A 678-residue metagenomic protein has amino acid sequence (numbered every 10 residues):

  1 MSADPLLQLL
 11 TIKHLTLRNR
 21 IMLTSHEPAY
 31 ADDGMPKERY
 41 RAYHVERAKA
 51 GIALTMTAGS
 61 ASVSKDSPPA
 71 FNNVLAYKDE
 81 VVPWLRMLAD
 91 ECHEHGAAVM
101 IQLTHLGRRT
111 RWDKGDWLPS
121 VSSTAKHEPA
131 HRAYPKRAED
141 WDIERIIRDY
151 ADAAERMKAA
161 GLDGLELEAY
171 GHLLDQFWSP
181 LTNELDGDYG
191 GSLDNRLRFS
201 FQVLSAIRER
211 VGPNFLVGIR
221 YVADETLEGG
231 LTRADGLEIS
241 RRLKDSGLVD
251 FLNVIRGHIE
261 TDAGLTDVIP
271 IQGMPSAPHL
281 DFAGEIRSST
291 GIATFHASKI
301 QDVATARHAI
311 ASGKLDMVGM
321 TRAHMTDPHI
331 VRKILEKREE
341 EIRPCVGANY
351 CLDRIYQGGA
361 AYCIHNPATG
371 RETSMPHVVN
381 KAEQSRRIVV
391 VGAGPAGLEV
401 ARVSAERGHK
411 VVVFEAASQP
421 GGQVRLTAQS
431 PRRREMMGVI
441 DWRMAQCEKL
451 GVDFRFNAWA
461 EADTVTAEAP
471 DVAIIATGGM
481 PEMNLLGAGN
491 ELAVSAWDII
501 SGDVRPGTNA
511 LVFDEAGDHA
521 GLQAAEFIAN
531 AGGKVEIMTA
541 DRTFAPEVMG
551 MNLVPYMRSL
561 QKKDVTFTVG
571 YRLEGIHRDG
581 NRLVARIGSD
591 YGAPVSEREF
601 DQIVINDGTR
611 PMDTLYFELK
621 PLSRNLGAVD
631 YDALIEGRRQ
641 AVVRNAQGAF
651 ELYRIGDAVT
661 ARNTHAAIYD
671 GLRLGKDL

Functional and structural regions predicted by a protein language model:
M1-V391, P395, E399-E406, K410-V411 (+2 more regions): Flavin-dependent oxidoreductase catalytic cores
G164, I300, G394-A396, Q419 (+4 more regions): Residue-level detector of alpha-helix initiation sites
P180-T182, S418-G438, A545-Y556: Conserved N-terminal glycine-rich FAD pyrophosphate-binding loop of Rossmann-like flavoproteins
D327, R332-K333, V400, N530-M538 (+1 more regions): Internal hydrophobic alpha-helix adjacent to the cofactor/substrate pocket in enzyme cavities
A393-E406, G507-V535: Rossmann-like NAD(P)H-binding beta-loop-alpha module
H409-Q423, K534-F544: Glycine-rich FAD pyrophosphate-binding loop
M437-P481, N490-E491, S495-T508, N530-Y631: A Rossmann-like FAD-binding core segment of flavoenzymes
L486-H519, Q602-D677: FAD-site-proximal beta/loop scaffold in flavoenzymes
